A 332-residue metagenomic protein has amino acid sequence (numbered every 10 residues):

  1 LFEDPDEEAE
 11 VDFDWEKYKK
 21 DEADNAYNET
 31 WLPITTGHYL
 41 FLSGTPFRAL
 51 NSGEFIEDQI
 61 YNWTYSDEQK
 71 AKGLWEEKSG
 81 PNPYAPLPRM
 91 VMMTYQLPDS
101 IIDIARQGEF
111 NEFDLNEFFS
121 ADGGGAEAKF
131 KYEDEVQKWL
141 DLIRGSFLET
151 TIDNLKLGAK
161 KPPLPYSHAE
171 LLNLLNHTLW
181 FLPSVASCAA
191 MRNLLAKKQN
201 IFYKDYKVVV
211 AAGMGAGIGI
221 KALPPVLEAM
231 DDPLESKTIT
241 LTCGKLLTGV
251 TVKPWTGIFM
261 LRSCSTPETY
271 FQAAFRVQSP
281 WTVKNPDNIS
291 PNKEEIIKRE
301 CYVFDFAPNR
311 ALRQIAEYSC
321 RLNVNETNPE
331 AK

Functional and structural regions predicted by a protein language model:
L1, L115-T242: Conserved C-terminal RecA-like helicase domain
F2-E8, N51-Y61, G108, L194-K198 (+3 more regions): Short secondary-structure boundary/capping segments
D6-T30, K70-S79, K156-K160, F202-K207 (+1 more regions): Short mixed-charge
F13-F55: Conserved helicase ATPase motor motifs in RecA-like P-loop NTPase domains
W31, G37-H38, A49-T178: Interdomain helical connector at the RecA1-RecA2 junction of SF1/SF2 helicase-like NTPases
H38-L40, Y61, V91-M93, V209 (+2 more regions): Hydrophobic/aromatic beta-strand patches that form the interior of the parallel beta-sheet core in alpha/beta enzyme
L42-P46, Q96, S184, T242-L246 (+1 more regions): A short beta-strand-to-loop transition that corresponds to the Sensor-1 phosphate-sensing loop of AAA+ P-loop ATPases
Y203, K207-E326: Conserved RecA-like P-loop NTPase helicase motor core
